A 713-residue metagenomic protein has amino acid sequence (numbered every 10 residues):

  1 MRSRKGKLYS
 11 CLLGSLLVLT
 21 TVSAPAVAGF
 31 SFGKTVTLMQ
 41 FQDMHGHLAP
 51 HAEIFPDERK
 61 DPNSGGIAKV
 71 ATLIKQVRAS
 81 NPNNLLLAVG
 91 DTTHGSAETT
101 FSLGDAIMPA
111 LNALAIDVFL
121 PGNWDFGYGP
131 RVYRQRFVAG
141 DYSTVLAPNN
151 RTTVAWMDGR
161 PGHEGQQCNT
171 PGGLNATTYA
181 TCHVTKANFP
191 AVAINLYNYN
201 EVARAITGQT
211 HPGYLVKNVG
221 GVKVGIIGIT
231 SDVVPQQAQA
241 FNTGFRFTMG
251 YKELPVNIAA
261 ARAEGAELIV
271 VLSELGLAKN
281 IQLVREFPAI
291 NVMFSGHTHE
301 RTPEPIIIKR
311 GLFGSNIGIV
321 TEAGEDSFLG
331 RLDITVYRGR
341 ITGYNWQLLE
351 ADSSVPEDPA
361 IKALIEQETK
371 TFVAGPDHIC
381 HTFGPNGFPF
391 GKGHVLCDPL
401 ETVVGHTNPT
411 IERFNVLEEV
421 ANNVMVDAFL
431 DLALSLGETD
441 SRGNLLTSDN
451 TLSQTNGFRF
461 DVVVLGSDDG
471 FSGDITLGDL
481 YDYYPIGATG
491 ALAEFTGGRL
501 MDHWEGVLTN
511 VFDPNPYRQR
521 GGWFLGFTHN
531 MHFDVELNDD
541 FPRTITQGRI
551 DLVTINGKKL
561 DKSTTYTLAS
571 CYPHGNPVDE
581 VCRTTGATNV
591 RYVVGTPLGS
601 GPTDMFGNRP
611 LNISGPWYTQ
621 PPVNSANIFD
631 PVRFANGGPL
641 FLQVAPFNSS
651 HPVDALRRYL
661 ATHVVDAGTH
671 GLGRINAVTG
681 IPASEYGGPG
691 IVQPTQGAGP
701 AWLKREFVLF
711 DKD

Functional and structural regions predicted by a protein language model:
R2-L12: Bacterial N-terminal signal peptides that target proteins for export
G14-L17: Sec-dependent N-terminal signal peptides of Gram-positive bacterial secreted proteins and lipoproteins
L19-A26: C-terminal segment of classical bacterial N-terminal signal peptides
G29-S353, V424-D431: Acidic, metal/ion-coordinating pockets
F32-F41, G46-A79, A113, T243 (+3 more regions): Catalytic centers of hydrolytic enzymes
